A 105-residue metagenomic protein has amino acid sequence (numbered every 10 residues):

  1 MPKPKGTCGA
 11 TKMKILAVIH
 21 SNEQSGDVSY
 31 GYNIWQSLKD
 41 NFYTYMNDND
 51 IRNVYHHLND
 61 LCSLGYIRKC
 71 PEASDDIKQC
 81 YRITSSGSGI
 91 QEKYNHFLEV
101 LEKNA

Functional and structural regions predicted by a protein language model:
M1-S29: Short alpha-helical segments that sit at the start of domains
A17, Q36, E92: A cross-family signal for key residues in well-ordered alpha-helices that form functional helical elements
Y30-Y45: DNA-recognition alpha helix
V54-L64: Basic amphipathic alpha-helical segments that dock to polyanions
C62-E72: A short, conserved structural fragment
E72-K93: Short, cationic-aromatic polyanion-contact patches
G89-A105: Amphipathic alpha-helical dimerization/coiled-coil segments that flank or bridge DNA-binding/regulatory modules
